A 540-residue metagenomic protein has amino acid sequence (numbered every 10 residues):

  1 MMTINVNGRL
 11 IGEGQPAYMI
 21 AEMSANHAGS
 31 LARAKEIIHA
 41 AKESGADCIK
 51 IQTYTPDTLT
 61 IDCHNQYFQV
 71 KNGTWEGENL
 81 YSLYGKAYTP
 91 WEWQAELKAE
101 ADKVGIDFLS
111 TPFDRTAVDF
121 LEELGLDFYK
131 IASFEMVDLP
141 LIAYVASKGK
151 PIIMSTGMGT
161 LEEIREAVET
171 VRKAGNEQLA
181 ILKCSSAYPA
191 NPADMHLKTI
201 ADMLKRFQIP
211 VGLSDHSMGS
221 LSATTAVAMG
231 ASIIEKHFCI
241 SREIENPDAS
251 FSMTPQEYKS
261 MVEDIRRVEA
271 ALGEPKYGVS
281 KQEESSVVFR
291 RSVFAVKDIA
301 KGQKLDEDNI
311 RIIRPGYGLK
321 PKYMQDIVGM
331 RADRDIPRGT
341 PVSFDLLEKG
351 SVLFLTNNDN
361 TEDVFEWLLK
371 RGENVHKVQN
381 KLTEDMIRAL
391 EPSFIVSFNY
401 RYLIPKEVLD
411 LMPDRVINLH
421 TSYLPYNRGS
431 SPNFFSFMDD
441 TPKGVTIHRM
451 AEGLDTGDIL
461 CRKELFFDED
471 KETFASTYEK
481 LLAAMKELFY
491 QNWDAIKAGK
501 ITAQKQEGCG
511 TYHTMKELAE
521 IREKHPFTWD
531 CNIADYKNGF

Functional and structural regions predicted by a protein language model:
M1-G350: Catalytic cores and adjacent flexible loops of soluble metabolic enzymes that perform enolate/carbanion chemistry on
A21, I131, I395-S397, N418: Redox-cofactor binding/interface segments in oxidoreductases and associated redox assembly factors
C48-T53, N374-E384: A short beta-strand-loop structural module common to alpha/beta enzyme folds
R115, E135-V137, G219, S393-F394 (+1 more regions): Beta-loop-alpha module in the N-terminal Rossmann-like domain of NAD(P)-dependent dehydrogenases, especially those
C184-S185, A226, S250-M253, Y400-F527: Donor/substrate-binding cores of folate-linked one-carbon enzymes
L347-S351, W367, N374, I501 (+1 more regions): Charged phosphate-binding loop/patch that engages nucleotide di/tri-phosphates or the phosphate backbone of nucleic
G350-N380: Short, charged N-terminal beta->alpha structural module
T383-E391, D410: Short amphipathic alpha-helix with an adjacent loop that forms part of the alpha/beta core around
